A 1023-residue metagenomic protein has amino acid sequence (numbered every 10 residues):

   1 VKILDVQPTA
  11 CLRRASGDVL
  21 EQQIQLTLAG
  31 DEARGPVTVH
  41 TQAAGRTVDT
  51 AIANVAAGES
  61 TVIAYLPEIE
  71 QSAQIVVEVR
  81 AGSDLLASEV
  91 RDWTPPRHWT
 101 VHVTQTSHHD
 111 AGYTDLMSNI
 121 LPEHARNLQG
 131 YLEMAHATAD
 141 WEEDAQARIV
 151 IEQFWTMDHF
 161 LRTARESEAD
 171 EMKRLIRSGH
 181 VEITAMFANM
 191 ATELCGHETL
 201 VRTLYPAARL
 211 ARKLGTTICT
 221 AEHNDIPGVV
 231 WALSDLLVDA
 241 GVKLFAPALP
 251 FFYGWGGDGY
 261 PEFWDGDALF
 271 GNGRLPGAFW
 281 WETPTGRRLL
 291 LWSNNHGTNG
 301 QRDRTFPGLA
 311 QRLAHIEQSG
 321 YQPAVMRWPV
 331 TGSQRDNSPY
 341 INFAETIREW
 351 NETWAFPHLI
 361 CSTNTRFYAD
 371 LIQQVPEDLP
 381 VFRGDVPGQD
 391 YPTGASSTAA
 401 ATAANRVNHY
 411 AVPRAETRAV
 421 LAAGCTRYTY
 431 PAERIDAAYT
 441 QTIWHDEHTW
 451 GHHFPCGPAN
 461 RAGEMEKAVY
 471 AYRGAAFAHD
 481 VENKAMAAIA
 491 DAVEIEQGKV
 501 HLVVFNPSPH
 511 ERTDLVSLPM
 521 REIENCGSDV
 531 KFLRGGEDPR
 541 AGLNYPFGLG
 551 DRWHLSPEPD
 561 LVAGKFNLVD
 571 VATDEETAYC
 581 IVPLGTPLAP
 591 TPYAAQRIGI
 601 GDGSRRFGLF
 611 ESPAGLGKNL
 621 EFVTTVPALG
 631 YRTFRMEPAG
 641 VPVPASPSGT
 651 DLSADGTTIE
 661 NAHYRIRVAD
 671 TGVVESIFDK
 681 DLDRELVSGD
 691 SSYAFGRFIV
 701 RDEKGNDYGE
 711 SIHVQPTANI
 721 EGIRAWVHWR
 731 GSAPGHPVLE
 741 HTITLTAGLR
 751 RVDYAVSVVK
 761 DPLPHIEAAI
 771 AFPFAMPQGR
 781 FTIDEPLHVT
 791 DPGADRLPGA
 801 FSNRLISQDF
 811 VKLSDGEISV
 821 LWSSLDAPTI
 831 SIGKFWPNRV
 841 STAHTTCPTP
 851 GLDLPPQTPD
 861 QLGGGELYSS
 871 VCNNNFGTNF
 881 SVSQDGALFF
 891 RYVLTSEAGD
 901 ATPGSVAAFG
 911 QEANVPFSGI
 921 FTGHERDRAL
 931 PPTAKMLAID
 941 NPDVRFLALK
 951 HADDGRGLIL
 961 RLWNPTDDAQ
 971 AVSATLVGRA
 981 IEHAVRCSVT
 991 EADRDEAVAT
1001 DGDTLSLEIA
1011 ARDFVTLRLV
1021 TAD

Functional and structural regions predicted by a protein language model:
V1-D110, S118, T1021-D1023: Mature N-terminal, pre-catalytic/accessory segment of carbohydrate-active enzymes
A15-G17, L233-L236, P247-P250, G277 (+3 more regions): C-terminal (or distal) subdomains of carbohydrate-active enzymes
L85-R126, G130, A137, Q146-A147 (+2 more regions): An acidic-aromatic substrate-binding cleft motif
P96-T106, R126-D144, H159-C219, V229-D239 (+2 more regions): Catalytic alpha-helical scaffold of carbohydrate-active enzymes acting on polysaccharides/glycoconjugates
S107-A125, E152-L161, A185-L200, T216-P227 (+3 more regions): The substrate-binding groove and active-site-proximal loops of carbohydrate-active enzymes, especially glycoside
G112, K213, E282-E496, V503 (+5 more regions): Catalytic grooves of carbohydrate-active enzymes
H136-E142, Q146-Q153, L161-I183, A268-A310 (+2 more regions): Active-site cores of enzymes that catalyze phosphoryl transfer or operate on phosphate-rich substrates
I218-Y391, D514-E522, N544, W553-L555 (+7 more regions): Aromatic- and carboxylate-enriched substrate-binding clefts and catalytic-loop regions of carbohydrate-active enzymes
